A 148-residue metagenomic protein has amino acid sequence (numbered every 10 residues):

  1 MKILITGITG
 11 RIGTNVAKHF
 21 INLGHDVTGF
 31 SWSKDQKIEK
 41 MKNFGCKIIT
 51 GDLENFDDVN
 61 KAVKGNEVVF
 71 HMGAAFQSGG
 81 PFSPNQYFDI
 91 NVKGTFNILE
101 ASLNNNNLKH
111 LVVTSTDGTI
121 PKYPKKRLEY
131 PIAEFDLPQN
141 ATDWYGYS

Functional and structural regions predicted by a protein language model:
K2, D26-V27, K109-H110: Residues at the starts of beta-strands that form the adenosine-phosphate
I3-H25: N-terminal Rossmann NAD(P)H-binding glycine-rich loop of SDR-like oxidoreductase domains
T6, F30, V69-A75, L111-D117: SDR active-site strand-loop-helix element
H25-K34: Conserved glycine-rich Rossmann-like NAD(P)H-binding loop of the short-chain dehydrogenase/reductase
Q36, C46-I90: NAD(P)H-binding glycine-rich loop region in Rossmannoid oxidoreductase-like domains and their noncatalytic homologs
K40, G79-Q86, K122-R127: Conserved catalytic-core motifs of eukaryotic protein kinase domains, centered on the activation segment
F96-T142: Conserved Rossmann-fold NAD(P)-dependent oxidoreductase catalytic core, especially the SDR/UDP-sugar
W144-S148: Active-site helix of classical SDR
